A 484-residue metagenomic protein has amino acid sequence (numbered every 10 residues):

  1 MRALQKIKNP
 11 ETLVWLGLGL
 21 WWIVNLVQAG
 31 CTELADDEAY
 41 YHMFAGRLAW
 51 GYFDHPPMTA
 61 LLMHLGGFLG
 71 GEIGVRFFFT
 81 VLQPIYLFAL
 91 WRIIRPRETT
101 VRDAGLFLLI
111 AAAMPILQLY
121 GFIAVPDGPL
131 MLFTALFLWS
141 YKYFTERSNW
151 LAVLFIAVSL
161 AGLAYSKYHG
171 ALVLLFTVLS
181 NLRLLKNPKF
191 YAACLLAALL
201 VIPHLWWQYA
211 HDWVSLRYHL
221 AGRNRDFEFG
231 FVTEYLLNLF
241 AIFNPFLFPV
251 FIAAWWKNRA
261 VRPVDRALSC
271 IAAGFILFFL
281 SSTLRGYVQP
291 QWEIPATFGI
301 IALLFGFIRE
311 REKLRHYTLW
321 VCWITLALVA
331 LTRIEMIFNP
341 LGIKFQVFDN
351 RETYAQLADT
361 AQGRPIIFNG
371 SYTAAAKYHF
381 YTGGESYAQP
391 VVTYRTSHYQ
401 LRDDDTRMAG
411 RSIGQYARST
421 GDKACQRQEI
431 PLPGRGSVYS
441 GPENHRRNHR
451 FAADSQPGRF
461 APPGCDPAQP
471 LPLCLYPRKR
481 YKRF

Functional and structural regions predicted by a protein language model:
R2, A241-R262: Hydrophobic, aromatic-rich transmembrane alpha-helices and their immediate juxtamembrane boundary segments
L18, A104-P115, L160, A164: Short helix- or helix-capping micro-motifs that position conserved polar/aromatic residues at function-defining sites
I73, F77-E98, L136: Transmembrane-helix motifs of polytopic, lipid-linked glycan transferases
A89, P129-E146, A152-S159, I300-L303: Specific aromatic-rich, kink-prone transmembrane helix
L119-L130: Short acidic/glycine- and proline-prone juxtamembrane loop motifs at membrane-interface regions of multi-pass membrane
S140-R147, L160, L172-A198, D226-F227 (+1 more regions): Perimembrane helix-loop-helix junctions
R309-I337: Signature aromatic-anchored transmembrane alpha helix within multi-pass, membrane-resident enzymes that catalyze glycan
D349-A375, H379-F484: Luminal/periplasmic acceptor-recognition loop/helix of membrane-associated glycosyltransferases
